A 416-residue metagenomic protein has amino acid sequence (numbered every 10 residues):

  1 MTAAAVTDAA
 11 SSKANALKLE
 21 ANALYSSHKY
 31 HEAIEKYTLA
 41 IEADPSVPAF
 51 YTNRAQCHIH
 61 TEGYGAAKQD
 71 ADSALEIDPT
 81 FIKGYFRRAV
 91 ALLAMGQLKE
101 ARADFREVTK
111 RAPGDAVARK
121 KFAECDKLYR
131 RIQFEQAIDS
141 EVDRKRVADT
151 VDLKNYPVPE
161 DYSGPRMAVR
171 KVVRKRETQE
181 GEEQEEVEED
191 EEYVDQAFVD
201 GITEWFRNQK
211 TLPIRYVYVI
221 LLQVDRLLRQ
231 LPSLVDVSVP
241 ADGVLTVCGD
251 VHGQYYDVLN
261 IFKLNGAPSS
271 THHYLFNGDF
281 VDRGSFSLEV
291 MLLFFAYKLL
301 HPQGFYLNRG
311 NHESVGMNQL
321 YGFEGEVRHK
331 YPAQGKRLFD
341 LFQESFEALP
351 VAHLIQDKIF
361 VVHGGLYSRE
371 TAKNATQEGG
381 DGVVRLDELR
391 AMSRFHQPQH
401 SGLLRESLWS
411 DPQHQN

Functional and structural regions predicted by a protein language model:
M1-A148: Alpha-helical tetratricopeptide repeat
R106, A123-N416: Feature recognizes metal-dependent phosphohydrolase scaffolds
